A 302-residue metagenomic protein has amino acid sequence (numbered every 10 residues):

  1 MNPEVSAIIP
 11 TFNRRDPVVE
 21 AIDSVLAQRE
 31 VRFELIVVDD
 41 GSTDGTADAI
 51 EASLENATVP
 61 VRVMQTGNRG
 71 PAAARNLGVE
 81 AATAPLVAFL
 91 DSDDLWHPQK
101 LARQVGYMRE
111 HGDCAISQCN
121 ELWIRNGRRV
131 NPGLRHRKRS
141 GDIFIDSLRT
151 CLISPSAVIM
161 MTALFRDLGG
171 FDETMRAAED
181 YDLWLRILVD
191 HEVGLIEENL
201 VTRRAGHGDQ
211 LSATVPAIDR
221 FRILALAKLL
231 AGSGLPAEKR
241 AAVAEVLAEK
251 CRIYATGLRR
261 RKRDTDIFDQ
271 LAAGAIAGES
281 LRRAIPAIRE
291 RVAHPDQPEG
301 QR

Functional and structural regions predicted by a protein language model:
M1, A205-R302: C-terminal subregions of glycosyltransferases and related glycan-biosynthesis enzymes
D16-V19, D44-S53, L95, Q99: Acidic helix N-cap motif at the loop->helix transition within catalytic regions of sugar-transfer enzymes
D23-R32: Short, acidic, metal-binding catalytic loop of nucleotide-sugar glycosyltransferases
S24, D39-D48, N68, D91: A conserved acidic beta->alpha catalytic loop
T66-A82: Glycine-rich, basic loop-to-helix element that forms the pyrophosphate-binding segment of sugar-nucleotide handling
E80, R137-A225: Conserved nucleotide-sugar donor-binding catalytic segment
V87: Short aromatic/hydrophobic "clamp" motif used to bind/position activated sugar donors
Q99-N131: Conserved donor NDP-sugar-binding/catalytic core segment of glycosyltransferases
